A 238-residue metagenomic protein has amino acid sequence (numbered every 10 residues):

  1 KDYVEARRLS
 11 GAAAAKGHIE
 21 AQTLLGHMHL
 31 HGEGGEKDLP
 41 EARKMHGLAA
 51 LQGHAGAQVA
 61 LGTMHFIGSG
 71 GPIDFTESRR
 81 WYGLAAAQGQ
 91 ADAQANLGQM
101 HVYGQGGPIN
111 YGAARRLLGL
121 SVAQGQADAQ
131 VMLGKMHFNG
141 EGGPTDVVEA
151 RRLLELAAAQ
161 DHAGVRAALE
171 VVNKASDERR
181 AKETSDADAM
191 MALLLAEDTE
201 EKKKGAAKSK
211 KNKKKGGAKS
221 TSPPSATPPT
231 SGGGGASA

Functional and structural regions predicted by a protein language model:
K16-H18, H31-E33, Q52-H54, I67-S69 (+6 more regions): Short helix-capping/linker turns of helical repeat alpha-solenoids
L24-H31, A60-I67, N96-Y103, M132-N139 (+1 more regions): Hydrophobic face of amphipathic alpha-helices that form TPR/SEL1-like repeat modules and related alpha-solenoid
A167-K203: Primarily low-complexity, compositionally biased regions used by nucleic-acid-associated proteins for macromolecular
E200-T221: Intrinsically disordered, low-complexity polybasic segments
S220-A238: Intrinsically disordered, low-complexity regulatory segments in nuclear proteins
